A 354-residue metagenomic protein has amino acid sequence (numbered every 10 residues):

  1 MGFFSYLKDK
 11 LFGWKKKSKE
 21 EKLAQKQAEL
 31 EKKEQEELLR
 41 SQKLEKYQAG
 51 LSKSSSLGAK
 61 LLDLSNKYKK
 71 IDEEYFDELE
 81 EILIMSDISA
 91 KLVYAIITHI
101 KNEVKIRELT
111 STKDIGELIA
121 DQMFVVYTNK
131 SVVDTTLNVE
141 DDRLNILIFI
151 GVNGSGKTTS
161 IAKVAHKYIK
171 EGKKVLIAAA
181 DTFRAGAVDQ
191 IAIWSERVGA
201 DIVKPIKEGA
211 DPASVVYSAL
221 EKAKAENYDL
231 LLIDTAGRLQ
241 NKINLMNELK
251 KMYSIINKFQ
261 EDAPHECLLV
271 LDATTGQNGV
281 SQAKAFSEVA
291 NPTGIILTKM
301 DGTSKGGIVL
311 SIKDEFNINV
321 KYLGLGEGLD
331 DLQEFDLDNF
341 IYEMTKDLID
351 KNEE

Functional and structural regions predicted by a protein language model:
M1-T136, E140-I148, K170, L176 (+2 more regions): Non-catalytic terminal/linker segments enriched in charged/polar, low-complexity residues
F124-E354: P-loop/Walker A NTP-binding module and the surrounding RecA-like catalytic core of P-loop NTPases
